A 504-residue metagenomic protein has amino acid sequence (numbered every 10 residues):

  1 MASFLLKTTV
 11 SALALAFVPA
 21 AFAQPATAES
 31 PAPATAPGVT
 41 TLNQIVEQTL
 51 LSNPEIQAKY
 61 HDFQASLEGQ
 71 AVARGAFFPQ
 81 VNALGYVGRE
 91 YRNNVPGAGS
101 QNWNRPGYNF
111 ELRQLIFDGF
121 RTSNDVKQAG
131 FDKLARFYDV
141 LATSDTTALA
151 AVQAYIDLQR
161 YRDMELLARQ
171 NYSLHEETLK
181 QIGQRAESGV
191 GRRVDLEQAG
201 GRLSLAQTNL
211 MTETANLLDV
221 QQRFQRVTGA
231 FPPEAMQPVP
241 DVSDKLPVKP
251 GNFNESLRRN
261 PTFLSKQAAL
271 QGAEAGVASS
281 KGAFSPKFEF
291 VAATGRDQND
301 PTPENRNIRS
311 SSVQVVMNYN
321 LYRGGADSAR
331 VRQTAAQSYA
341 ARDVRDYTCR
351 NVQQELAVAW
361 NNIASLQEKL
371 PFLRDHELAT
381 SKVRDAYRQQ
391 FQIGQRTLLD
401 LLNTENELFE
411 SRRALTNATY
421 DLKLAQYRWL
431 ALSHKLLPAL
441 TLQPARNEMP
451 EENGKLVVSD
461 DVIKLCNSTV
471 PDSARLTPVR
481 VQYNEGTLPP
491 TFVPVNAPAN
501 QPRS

Functional and structural regions predicted by a protein language model:
A2, T146-R259, A359-N362, L366-K369 (+4 more regions): Periplasmic alpha-helical coiled-coil/stalk elements that build and connect Gram-negative outer-membrane
A2-K7, F22, Y91, T416-S504: Acidic, low-complexity, intrinsically disordered peripheral segments
A21-A28: Boundary at the C-terminal end of the N-terminal hydrophobic targeting segment
E29-Q48: Regulatory alphaC helix of protein kinase catalytic domains
Q44, R105-G107, Q153, Q198 (+3 more regions): Transmembrane beta-barrel architecture of outer-membrane proteins
V46, N109-E111, Y155, Q314-V316 (+1 more regions): Membrane-embedded beta-strand positions in outer-membrane beta-barrel channels/transporters
Q57, Q80-N102, R113-S144, L264 (+4 more regions): Small/polar (Gly/Ser/Thr/Ala-rich) solvent-exposed segments that form structured loops/beta-strands/short helices used
A58-A73, T143, T147-A168, E177 (+5 more regions): Amphipathic alpha-helical coiled-coil segments
